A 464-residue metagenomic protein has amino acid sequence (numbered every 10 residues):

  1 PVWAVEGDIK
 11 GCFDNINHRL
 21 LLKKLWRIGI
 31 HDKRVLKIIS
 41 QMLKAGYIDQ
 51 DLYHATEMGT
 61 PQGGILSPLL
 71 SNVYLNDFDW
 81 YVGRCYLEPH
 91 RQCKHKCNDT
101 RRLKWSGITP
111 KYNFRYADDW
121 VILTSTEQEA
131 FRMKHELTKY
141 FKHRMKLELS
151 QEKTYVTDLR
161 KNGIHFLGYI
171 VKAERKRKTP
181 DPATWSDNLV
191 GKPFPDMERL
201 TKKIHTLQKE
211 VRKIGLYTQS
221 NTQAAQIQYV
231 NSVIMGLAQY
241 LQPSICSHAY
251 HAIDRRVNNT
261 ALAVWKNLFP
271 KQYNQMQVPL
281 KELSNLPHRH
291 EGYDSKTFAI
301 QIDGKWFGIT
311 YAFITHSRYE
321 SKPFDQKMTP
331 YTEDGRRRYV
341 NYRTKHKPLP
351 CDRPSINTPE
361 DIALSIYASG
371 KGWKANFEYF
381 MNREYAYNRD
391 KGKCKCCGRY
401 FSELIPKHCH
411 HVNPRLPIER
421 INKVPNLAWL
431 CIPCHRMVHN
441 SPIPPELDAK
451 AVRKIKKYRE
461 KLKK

Functional and structural regions predicted by a protein language model:
P1-Q151, V156-L159, G163: Conserved polymerase palm-domain catalytic core
E6-G7, T56-I65, A117-L123, K213-Q219 (+3 more regions): Glycine- and acidic
S40, K44, Q50-Y53, M145-Y229 (+1 more regions): A conserved non-catalytic segment of reverse transcriptases and RNA-directed RNA polymerases corresponding to the late
C93-I108, L149, A375-R383, K391 (+3 more regions): Flexible, glycine/threonine-enriched loop-and-boundary segments that flank and lead into catalytic domains of large
G215, T222-H290: Non-catalytic, peripheral interaction segments enriched in hydrophobic/basic residues
A263-A368, G372-W373: Acidic catalytic cores of enzymes that act on phosphate-bearing nucleotides/polynucleotides
P350-C396, E419-I421, P425, Y458: Short, charged surface segments at domain edges that flank catalytic/cofactor-binding sites
G398-I432, P442-E446: Histidine-centered nuclease catalytic patch
